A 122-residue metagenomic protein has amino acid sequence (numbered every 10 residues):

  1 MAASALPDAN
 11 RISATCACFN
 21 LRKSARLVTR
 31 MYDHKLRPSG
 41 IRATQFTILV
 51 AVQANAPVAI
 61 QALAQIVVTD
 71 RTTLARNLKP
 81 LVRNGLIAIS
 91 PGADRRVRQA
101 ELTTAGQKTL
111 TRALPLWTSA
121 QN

Functional and structural regions predicted by a protein language model:
M1-S39: N-terminal leader segment of winged-helix/HTH proteins
R22, V50-A54, L114: Short, locally clustered residues in the helix-turn-helix/winged-helix DNA-binding domain
Q45-L49: Short alpha-helical "packing" element that flanks the helix-turn-helix/winged-helix DNA-binding module
P57, K79-N122: Charged, amphipathic alpha-helical coiled-coil/dimerization segments
A62-A64: A short acidic, leucine-rich amphipathic alpha-helix
